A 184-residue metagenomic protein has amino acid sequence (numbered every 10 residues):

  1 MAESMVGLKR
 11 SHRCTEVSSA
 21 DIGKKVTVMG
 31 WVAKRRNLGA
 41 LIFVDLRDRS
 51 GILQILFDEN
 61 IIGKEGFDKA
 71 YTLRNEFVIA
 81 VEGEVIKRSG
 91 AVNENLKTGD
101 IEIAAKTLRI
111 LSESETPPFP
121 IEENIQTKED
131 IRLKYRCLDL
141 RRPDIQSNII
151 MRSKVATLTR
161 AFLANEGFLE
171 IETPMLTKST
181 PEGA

Functional and structural regions predicted by a protein language model:
M1-A184: Class II aminoacyl-tRNA synthetase catalytic cores and aaRS-like
